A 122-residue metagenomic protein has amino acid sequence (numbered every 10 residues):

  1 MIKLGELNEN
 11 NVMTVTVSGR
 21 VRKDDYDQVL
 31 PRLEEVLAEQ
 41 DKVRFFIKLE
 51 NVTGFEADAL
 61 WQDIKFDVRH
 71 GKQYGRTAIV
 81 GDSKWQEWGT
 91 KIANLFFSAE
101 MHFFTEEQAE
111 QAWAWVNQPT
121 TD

Functional and structural regions predicted by a protein language model:
M1-D122: Amphipathic, Lys/Arg-enriched alpha-helical "gate/interface" segment within cytosolic domains that mediates
